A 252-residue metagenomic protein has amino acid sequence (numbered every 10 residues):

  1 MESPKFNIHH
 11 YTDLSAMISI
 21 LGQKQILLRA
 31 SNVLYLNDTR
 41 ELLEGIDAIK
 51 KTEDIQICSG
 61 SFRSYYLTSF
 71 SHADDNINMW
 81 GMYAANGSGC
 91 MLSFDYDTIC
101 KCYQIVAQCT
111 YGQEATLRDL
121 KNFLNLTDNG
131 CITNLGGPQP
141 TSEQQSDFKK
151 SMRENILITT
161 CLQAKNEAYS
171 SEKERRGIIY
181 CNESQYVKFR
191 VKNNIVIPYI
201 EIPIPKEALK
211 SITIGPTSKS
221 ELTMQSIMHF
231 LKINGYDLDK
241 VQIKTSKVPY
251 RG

Functional and structural regions predicted by a protein language model:
M1-G252: Partner-binding and oligomerization surfaces adjacent to conserved cores of proteins that assemble macromolecular
